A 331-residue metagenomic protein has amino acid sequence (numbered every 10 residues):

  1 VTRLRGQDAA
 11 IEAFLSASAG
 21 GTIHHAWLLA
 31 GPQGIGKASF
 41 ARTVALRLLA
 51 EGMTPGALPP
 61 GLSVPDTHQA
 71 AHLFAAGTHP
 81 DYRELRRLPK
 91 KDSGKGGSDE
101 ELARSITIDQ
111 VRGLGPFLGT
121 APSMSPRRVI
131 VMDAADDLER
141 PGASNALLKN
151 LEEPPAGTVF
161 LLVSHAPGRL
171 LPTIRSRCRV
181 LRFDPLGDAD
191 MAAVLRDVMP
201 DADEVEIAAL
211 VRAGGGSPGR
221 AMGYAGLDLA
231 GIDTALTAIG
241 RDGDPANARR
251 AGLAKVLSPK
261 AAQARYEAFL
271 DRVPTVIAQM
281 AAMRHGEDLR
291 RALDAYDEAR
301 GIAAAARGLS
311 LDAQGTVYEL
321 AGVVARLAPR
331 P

Functional and structural regions predicted by a protein language model:
V1-R47, E51-L73, A156-T158, H165-P274 (+1 more regions): Charged, glycine-rich active-site and insertion segments that engage polyanionic ligands
A13-S18, A103-V129, D137, N145 (+1 more regions): Conserved alpha-helical scaffold flanking the Walker A/P-loop in AAA+ ATPase domains
G31, M132-A134: Short glycine-centered, acidic/aromatic-flanked micro-motifs in structured strand/loop junctions that mark active-site
P60-S93: AAA+/P-loop NTPase substrate/partner-engagement loops
S98-T107, V180: Flexible beta-alpha connector loops of hexameric P-loop NTPases
M124-V129, P155-L161: Loop/turn-to-beta-strand initiation segments
A134-L138, L151, P167: Conserved Walker B
R140-P141, P172: Conserved D-loop-proximal element of ABC-family nucleotide-binding domains
